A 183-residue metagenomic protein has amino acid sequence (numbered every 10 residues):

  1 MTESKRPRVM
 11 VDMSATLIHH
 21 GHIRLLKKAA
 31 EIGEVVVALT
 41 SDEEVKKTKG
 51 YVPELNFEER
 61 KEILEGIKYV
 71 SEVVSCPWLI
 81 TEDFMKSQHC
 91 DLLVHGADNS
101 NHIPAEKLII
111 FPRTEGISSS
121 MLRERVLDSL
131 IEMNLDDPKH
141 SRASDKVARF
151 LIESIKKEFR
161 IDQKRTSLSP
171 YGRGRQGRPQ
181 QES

Functional and structural regions predicted by a protein language model:
M1-S129: Nucleotidyltransferase catalytic core that binds NTPs
L17-H20, L135, K139-R142, R178-Q180: A short glycine-/small-residue-rich loop at the edge of a beta-strand within enzyme catalytic domains
G21, E59, K139, A143 (+1 more regions): A generic structural signal for residues located within well-ordered alpha-helices of large catalytic or ligand-binding
E132-S141, S154, R160: Nucleotide/phosphate-binding catalytic cleft detector across ATP-hydrolyzing and phosphate-transferring enzymes
D145-K156: Amphipathic, well-packed alpha-helical segments that form the structural scaffold of globular domains
F159-S183: Divalent metal-dependent catalytic cores for phosphoryl transfer on phosphate-bearing substrates
